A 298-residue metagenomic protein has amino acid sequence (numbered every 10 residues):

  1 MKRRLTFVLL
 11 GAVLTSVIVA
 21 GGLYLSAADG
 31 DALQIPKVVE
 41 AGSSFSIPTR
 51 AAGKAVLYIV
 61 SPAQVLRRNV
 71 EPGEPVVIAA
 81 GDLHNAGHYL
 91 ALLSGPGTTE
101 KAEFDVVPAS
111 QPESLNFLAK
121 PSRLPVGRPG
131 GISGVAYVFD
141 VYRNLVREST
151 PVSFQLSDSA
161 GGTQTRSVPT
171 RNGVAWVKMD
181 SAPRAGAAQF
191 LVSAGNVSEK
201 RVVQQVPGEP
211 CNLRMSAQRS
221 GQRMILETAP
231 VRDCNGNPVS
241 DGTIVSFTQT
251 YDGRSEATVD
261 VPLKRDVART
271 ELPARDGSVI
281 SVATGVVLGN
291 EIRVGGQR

Functional and structural regions predicted by a protein language model:
M1-G11, I18-R298: The feature marks long extracellular or luminal low-complexity segments
